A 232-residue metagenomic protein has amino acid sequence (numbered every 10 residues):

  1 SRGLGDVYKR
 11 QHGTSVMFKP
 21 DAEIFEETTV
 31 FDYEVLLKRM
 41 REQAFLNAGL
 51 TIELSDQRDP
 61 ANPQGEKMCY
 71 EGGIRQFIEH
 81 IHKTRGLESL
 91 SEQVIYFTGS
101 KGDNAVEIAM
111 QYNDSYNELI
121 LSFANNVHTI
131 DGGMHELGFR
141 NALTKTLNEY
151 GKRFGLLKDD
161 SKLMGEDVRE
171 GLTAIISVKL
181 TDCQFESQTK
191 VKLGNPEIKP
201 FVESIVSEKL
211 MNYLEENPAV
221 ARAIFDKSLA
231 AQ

Functional and structural regions predicted by a protein language model:
S1-Q232: GHKL-family ATPase ATP-binding module
